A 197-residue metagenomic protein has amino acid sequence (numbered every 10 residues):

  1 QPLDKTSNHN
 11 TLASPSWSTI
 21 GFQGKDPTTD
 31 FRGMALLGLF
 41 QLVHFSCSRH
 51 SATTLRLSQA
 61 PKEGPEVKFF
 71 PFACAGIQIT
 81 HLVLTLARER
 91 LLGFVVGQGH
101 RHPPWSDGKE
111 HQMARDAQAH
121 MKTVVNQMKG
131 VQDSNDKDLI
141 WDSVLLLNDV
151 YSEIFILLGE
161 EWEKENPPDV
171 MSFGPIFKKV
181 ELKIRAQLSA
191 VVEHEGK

Functional and structural regions predicted by a protein language model:
Q1-K197: Extended acidic/polar regulatory tracts at the flanks of large eukaryotic scaffold/adaptor proteins
